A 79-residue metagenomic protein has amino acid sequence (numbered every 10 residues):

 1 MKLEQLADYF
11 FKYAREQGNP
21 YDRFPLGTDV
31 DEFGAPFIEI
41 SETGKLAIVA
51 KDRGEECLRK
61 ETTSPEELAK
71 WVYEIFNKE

Functional and structural regions predicted by a protein language model:
M1-V30: Negatively charged, low-complexity tracts enriched in Asp/Glu with abundant Ser/Thr
Q5-D8, E32, T63-L68: Alpha-helical structural elements
A7, A14, A35, A47-A50 (+1 more regions): A sequence-composition feature that detects small, non-aromatic residues
N19-A47, L58: Amphipathic, interaction-prone secondary-structure segments
T43-E79: Intrinsically disordered, low-complexity regulatory segments enriched in Ser/Thr/Pro and charged residues
